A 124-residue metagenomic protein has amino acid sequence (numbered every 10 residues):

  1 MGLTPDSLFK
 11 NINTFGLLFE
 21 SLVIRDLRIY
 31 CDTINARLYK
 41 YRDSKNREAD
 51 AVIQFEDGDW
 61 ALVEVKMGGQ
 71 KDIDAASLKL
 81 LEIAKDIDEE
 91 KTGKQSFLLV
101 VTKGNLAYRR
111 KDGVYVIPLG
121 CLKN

Functional and structural regions predicted by a protein language model:
M1-N124: A cross-kingdom feature that marks ATP-driven nucleic-acid transaction machinery
